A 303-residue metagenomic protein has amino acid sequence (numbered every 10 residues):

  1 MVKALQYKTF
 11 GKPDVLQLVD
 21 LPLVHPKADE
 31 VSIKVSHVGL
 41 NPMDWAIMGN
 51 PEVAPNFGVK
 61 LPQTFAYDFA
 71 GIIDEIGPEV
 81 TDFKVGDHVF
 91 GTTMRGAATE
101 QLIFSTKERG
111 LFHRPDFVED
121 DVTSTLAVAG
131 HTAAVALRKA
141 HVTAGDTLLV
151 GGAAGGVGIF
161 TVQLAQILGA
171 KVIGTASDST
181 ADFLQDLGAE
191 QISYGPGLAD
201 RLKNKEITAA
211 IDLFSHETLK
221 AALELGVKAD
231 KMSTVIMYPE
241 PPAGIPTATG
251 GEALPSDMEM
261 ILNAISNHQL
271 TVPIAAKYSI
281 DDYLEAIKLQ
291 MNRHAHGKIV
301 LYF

Functional and structural regions predicted by a protein language model:
P22-G39, E52-R95: Glycine-rich beta-strand-centered segment in the early N-terminal region that forms part of a ligand/cofactor-binding
G91-G152: NAD(P)H dinucleotide-binding glycine-rich loop of Rossmann-like/cofactor-binding domains, especially the beta1-alpha1
D120, T147-V150, Q166-E217: Adenosine-nucleotide cofactor-binding segment
A154, V162: N-terminal Rossmann NAD(P)H-binding glycine-rich loop of SDR-like oxidoreductase domains
I159: Residues forming the Rossmann-fold NAD(P)(H) cofactor-binding site
D230-V272, A276: Rossmann-fold dehydrogenase core element
E259-F303: C-terminal hydrophobic helical "lid"/dimerization subdomain of Rossmann-like NAD(P)H-dependent oxidoreductases
